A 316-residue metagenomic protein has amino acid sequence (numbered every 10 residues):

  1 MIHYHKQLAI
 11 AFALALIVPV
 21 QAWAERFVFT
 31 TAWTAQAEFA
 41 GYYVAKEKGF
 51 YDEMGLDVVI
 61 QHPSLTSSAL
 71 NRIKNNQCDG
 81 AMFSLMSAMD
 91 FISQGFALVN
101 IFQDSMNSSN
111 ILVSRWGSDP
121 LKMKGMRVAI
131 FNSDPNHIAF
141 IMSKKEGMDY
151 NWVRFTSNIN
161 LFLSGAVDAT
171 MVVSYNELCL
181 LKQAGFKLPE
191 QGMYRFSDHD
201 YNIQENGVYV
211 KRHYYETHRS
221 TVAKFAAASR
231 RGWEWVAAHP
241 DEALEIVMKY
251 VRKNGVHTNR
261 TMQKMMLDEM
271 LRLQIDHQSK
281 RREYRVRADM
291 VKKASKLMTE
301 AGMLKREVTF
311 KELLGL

Functional and structural regions predicted by a protein language model:
M1-H5: N-terminal secretory signal peptides that target proteins for export/translocation
A9-P19: Bacterial N-terminal signal peptides
A22-A24: Boundary at the C-terminal end of the N-terminal hydrophobic targeting segment
R26-F155, L161-V173: Short, glycine-/small- and polar/acidic-enriched structural segments that line small-molecule recognition paths
E53, G125, F196-Y201, I275-V286: Short, solvent-exposed loop/beta-turn-alpha elements that line the ligand-binding surface or hinge of extracytoplasmic
M86-S87, S157-V256: Pocket-lining segment of extracytoplasmic ligand-binding domains
D149-W152, L188-G192, K253-E269, K305-E312: Short, surface-exposed acidic
T217-M303: Secondary-structure end/capping motifs
